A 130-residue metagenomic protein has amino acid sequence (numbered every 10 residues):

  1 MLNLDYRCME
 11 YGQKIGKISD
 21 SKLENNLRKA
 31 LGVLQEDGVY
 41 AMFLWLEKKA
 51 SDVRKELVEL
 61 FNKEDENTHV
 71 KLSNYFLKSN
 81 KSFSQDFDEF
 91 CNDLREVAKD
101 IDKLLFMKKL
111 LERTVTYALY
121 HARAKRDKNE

Functional and structural regions predicted by a protein language model:
M1-E130: Small/polar/charged residue-enriched interaction surfaces, especially the RNA/DNA-contacting tracks of RNP/CRISPR
